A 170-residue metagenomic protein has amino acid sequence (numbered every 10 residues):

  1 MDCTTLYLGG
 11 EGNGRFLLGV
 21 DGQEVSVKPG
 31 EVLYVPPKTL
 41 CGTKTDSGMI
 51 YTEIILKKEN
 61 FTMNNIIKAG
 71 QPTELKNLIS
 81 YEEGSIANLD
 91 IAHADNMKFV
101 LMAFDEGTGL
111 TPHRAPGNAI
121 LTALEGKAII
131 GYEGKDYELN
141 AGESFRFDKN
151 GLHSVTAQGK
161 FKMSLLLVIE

Functional and structural regions predicted by a protein language model:
M1-C3, L75-L110, L166-I169: A short glycine-rich, His/Asp/Glu-containing loop-to-beta-strand
M1-F16, A103-D105, R114-I129: Short, conserved beta-strand element in jelly-roll/cupin
M1-G42, G48-I50: Ordered, small/hydrophobic-rich secondary-structure cores
G19-D21, D46, G131-K135, Q158: Short strand-coil-strand connectors
D21-P37, E133-N150: Short acidic-glycine-tyrosine-enriched beta hairpin
S26-P29, G48-N96, G131: A short, N-terminal "cap"/entry segment at the start of jelly-roll beta-barrel domains of the cupin/DSBH fold
P37-F61, K149-E170: Ligand-binding loop in jelly-roll beta-barrel domains
